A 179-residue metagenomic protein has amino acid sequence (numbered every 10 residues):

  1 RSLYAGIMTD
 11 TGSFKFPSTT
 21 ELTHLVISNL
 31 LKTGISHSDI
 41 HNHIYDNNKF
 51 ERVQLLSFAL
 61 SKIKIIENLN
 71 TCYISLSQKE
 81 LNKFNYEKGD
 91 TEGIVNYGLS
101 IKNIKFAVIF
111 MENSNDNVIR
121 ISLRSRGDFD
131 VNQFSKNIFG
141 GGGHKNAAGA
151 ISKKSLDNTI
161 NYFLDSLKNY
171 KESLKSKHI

Functional and structural regions predicted by a protein language model:
R1: Acidic/histidine metal-binding catalytic segments
Y4, T9-I138, G143-I179: Hydrophobic helix-and-loop "lid/oligomerization" segment in the mid-to-C-terminal part of catalytic domains
